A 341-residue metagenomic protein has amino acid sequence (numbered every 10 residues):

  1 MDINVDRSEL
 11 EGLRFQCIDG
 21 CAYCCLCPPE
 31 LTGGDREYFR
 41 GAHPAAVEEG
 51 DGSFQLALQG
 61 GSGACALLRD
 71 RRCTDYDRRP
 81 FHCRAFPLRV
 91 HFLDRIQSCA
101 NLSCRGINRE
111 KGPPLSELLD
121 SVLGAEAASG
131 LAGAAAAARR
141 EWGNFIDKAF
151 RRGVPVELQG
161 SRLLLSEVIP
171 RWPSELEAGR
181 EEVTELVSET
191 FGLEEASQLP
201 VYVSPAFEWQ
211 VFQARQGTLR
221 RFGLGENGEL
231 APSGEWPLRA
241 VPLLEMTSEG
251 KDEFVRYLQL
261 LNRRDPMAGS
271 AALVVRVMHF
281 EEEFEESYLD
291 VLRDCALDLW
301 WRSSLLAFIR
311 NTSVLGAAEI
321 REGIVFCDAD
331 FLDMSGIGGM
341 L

Functional and structural regions predicted by a protein language model:
M1-Y23, P28-R72, Y76-L341: Short loop/turn segments that flank or connect secondary-structure elements
